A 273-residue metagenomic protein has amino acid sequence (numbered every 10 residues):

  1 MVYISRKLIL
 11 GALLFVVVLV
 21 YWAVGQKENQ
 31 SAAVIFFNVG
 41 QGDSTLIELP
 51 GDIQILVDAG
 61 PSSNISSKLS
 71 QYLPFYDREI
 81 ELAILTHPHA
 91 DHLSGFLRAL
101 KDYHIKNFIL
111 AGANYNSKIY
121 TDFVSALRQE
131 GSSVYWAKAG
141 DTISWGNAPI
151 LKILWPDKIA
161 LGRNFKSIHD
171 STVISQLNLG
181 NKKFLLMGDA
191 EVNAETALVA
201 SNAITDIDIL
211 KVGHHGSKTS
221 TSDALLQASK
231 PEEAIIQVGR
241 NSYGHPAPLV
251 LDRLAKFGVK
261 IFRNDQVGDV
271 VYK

Functional and structural regions predicted by a protein language model:
V2-K273: Non-globular, low-confidence helical/coil segments that flank catalytic cores
